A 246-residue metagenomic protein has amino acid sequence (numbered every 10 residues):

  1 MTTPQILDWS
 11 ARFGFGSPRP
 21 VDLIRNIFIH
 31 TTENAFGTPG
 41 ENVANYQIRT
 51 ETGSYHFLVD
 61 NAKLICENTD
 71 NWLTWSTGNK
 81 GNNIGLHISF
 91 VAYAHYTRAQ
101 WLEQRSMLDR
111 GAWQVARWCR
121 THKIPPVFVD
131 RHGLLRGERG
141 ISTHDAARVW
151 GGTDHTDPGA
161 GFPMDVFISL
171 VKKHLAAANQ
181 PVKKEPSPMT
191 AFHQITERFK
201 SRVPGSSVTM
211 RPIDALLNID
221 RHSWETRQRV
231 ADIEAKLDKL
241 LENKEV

Functional and structural regions predicted by a protein language model:
M1-N82, G152-A160: N-terminal catalytic cores of peptidoglycan-degrading enzymes
T2-A11, G16-V21, A94-Q194, K239-V246: Basic/polar, cationic surfaces and motifs that engage anionic cell-wall and phosphate/carboxylate ligands
R19-V21, R49, T77-K80, A99-R110 (+4 more regions): Extracytoplasmic/periplasmic, Sec-exported soluble proteins
I27-F28, T32-E33, H56, N61-A62 (+6 more regions): Active-site-proximal helix/loop segments of hydrolytic enzymes
I29, I88, H144: Conserved, mostly hydrophobic/aromatic
T32, V91-Y93: Short strand-loop junctions, especially beta-strand C-caps/beta-turns that link beta-sheets to coils or alpha-helices
N79-V91, R139: Short coil-to-beta-strand
E185-L241: Heptad-repeat coiled-coil amphipathic alpha-helices that mediate oligomerization/assembly
